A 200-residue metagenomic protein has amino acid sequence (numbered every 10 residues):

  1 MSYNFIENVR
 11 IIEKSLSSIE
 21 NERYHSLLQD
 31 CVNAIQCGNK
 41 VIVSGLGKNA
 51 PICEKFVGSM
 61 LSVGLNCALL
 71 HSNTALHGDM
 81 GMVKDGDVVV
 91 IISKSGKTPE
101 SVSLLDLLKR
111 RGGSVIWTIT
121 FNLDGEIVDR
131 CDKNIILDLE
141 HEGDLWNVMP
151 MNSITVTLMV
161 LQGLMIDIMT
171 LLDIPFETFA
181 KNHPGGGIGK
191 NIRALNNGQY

Functional and structural regions predicted by a protein language model:
M1-C37: An N-terminal, well-structured beta->alpha segment
M1-N4, I19, R23, K48 (+3 more regions): Catalytic cores of large soluble enzymes that bind and process phosphate-bearing ligands
G38-G45, S62-V63, K190-Y200: Short, charged low-complexity intrinsically disordered segments located at boundaries of structured domains
K40-L172: Glycine-rich phosphate-binding loops that contact phosphosugars or nucleotide phosphates
D129, G143, T170-Y200: Internal, active-site/partner-interface "lid" segment
